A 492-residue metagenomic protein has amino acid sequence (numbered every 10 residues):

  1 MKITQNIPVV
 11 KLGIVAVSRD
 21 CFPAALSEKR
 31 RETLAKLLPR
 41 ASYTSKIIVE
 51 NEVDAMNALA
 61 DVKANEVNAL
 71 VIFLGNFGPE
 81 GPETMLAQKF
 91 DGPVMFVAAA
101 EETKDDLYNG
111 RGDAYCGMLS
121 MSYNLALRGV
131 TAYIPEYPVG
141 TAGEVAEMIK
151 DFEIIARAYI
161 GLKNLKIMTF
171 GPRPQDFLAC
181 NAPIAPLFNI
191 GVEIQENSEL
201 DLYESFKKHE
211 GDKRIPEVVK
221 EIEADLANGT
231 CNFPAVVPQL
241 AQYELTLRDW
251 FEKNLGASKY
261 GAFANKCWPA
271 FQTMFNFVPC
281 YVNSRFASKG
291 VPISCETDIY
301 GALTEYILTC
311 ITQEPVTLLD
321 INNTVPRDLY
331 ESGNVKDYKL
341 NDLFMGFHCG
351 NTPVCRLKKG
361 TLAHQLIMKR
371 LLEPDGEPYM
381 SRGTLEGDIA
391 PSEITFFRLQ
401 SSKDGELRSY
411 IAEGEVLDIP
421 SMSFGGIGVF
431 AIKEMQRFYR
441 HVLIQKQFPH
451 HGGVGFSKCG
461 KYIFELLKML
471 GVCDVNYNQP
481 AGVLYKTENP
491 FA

Functional and structural regions predicted by a protein language model:
K2-L37: N-terminal basic/disordered segments at the start of proteins
K2-Q5, V10-L12, A41-Y43, E102-C231 (+1 more regions): Cap/lid and interdomain-hinge subdomains that line or gate substrate/regulatory clefts in soluble alpha/beta enzymes
A55-V67, T84-L86, T246-G256: Short, well-structured alpha-helical segments in soluble
V67-N76, M95-V97, S258-N265: Periplasmic-binding protein-like
M85-G112, L119-N124, S284-T297: Short, acidic/small-residue loops that bind anionic groups at enzyme active sites
V218-I311: Long, internal scaffold/assembly segments composed of regular secondary structure
A287-S421: C-terminal catalytic subdomain
I367-A492: Extended hydrophobic packing segments that form well-structured cores
